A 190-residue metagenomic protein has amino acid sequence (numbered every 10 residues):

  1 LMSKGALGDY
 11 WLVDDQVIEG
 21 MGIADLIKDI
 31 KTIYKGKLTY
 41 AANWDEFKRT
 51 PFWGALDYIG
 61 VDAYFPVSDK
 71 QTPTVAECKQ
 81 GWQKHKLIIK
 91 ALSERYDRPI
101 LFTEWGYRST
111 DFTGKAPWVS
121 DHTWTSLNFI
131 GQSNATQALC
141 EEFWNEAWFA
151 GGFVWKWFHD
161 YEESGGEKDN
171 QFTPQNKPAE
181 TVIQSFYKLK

Functional and structural regions predicted by a protein language model:
L1-D15, A150-H159: Active-site groove signature of glycoside hydrolases
L1-G5, A42-W82, R98-P99, T103-T110: Aromatic- and acid-rich polysaccharide-binding/catalytic face of secreted or lumenal carbohydrate-active enzymes
G5-I18, T72-G81, H122-G131, D169 (+1 more regions): The substrate-binding groove and active-site-proximal loops of carbohydrate-active enzymes, especially glycoside
G8-W11, V67-K70, S109-A116, Y161-G165: Short acidic/His/Gly/Ser-rich catalytic and metal-binding motifs that mark active-site loops of diverse hydrolases
V13-Y40: Active-site neighborhood of glycoside hydrolase catalytic domains
I27, K37, V75-W148: Catalytic-core region of carbohydrate-active enzymes that cleave or remodel glycosidic bonds
I33, Y58, A116-P117: Active-site-proximal helices and loops of the catalytic beta/alpha 8
F112-W124, I130-A138, E142-K190: Aromatic-rich peripheral "rim/lid" segments of glycoside hydrolase catalytic domains that contact and position glycan
